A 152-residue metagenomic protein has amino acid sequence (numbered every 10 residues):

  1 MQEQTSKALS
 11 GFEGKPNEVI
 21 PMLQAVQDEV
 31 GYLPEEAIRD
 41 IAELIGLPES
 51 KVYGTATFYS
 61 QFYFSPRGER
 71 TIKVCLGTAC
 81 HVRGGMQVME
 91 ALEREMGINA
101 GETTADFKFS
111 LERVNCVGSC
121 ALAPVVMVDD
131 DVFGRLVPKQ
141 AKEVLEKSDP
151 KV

Functional and structural regions predicted by a protein language model:
M1-V152: Signature of N-terminal electron-transfer/Fe-S-associated modules in redox systems
